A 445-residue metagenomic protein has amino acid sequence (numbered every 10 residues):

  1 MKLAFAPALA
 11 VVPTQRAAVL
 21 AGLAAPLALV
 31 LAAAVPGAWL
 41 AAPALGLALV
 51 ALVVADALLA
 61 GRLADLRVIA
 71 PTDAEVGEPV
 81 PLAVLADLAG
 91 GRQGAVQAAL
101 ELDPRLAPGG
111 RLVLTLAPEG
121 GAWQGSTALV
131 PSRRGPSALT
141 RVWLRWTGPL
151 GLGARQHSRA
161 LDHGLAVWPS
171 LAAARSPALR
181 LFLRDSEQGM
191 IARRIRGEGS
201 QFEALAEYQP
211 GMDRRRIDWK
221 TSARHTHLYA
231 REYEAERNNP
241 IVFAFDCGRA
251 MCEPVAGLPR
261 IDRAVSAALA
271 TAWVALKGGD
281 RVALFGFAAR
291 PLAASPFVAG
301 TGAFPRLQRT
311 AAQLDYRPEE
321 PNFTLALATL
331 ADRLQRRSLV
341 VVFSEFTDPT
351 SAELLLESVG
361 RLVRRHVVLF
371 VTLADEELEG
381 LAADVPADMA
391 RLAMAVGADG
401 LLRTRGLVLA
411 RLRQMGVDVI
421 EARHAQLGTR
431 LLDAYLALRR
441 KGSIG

Functional and structural regions predicted by a protein language model:
M1-R67: Extracellular/lumenal glycan-associated context and N-glycosylation machinery
V12-A18, A38-L40, S351, Y435-G445: C-terminal signal-anchor/stop-transfer transmembrane helix together with its immediate cytosolic, Lys/Arg-enriched
L47-G302, R337-F343, T350-E353, E357-R361 (+1 more regions): An amphipathic, basic-hydrophobic helix/alpha-beta surface used to engage anionic, phosphate-rich ligands or surfaces
G257-L258, L314-P318, V341, F346-T350 (+2 more regions): Short, contiguous acidic/charged loop-to-helix segments that flank catalytic cores in large enzymes
R290, L373-L378: Short beta-alpha junction loops
G302-L339: Von Willebrand factor
P305-L307, E377-V408: Acidic, Ser/Thr-rich peripheral helices and adjacent loops at domain boundaries
D384, D399-G445: Long, C-terminal catalytic modules of enzymes
